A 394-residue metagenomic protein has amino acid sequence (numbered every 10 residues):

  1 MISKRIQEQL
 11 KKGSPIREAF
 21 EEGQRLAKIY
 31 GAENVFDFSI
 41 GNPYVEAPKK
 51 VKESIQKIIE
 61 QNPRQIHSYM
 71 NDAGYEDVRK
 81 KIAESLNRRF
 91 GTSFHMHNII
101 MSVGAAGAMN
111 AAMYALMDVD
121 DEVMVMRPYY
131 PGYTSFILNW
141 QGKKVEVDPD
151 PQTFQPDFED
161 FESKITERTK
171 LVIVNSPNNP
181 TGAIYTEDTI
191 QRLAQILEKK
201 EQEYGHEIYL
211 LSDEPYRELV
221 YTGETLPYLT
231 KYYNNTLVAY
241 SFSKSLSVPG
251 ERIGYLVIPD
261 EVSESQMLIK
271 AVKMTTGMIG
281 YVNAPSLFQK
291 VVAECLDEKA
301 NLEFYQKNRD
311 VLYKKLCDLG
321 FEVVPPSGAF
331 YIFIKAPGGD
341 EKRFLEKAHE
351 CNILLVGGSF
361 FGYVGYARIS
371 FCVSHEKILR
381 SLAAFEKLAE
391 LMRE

Functional and structural regions predicted by a protein language model:
I2-G104, A111, D157, C295-E298 (+1 more regions): N-terminal small-domain helix-loop-helix segment of the aminotransferase-like
R25-G31, R89-G91, I196-I208, D260-Q266 (+1 more regions): Alpha-helix termini
V35-D37, A239, E322-S327, S359-F360: Short beta-strand
P63-G205, R217-Y232, I378: Conserved core of the PLP fold type I
E84, R88, E162-S163, K170 (+3 more regions): PLP-dependent enzyme catalytic core of the Aspartate aminotransferase-like
K231-Q306, A389: Conserved core segment of the aminotransferase class I/II
S286-A293, Y305-C317, V323-K335, G365: Conserved glycine-rich beta-strand-loop-beta hairpin in the small C-terminal domain of fold type I
